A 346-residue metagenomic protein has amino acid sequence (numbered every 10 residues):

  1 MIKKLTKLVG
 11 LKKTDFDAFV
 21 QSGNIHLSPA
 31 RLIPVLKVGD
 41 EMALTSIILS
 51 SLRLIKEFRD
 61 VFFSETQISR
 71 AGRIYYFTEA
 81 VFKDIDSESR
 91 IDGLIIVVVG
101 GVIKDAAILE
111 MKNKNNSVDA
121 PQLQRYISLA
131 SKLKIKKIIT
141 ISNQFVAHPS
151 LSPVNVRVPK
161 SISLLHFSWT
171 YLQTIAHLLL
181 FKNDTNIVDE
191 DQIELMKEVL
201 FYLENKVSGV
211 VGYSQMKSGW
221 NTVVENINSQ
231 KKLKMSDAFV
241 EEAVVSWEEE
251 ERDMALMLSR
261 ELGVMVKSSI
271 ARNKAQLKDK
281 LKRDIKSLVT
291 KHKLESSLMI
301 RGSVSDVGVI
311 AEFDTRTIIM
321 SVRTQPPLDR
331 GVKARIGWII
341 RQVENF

Functional and structural regions predicted by a protein language model:
M1-F346: Charged, terminal alpha-helix-loop-beta segments that serve as non-catalytic nucleic-acid engagement and/or assembly
